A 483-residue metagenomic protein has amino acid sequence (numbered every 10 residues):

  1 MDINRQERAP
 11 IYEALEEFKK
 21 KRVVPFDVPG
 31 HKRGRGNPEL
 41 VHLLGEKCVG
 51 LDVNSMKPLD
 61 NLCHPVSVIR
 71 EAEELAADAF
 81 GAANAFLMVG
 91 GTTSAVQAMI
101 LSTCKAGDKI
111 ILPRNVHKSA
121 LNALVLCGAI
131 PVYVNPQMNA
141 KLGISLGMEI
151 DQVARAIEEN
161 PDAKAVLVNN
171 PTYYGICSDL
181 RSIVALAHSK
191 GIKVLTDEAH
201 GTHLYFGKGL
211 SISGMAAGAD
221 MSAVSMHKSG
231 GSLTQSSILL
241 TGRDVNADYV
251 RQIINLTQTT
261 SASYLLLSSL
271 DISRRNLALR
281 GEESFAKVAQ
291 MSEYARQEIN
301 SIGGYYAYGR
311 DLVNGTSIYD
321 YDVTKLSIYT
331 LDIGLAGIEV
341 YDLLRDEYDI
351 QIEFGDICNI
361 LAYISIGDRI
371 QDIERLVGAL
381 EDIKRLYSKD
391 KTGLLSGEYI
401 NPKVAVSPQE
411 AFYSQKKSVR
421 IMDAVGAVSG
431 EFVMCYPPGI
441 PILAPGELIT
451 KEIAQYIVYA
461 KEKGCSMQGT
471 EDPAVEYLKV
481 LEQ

Functional and structural regions predicted by a protein language model:
M1-S67: N-terminal "arm"/small-domain region of PLP-dependent enzymes with the aminotransferase-like
D2-I3, D60-H64, Q258, E283 (+1 more regions): A short N-terminal beta->alpha junction/helix N-cap motif
R8-E16, K20, L40-L43, A79-A82 (+1 more regions): Conserved PLP-enzyme active-site core in the AAT-like
V49-G91: Conserved N-terminal alpha-helix of the aminotransferase class I/II PLP-enzyme fold
L59, F86-M88, V166-N169, S327 (+1 more regions): Short glycine-rich or small-residue beta-strand-to-loop segments that form or flank ligand, phosphate, metal/Fe-S
L87, Y133-N135, V224, F354 (+1 more regions): Structural signal for conserved beta-strand scaffold positions within catalytic alpha/beta enzyme cores
Y294, N300-G469: Conserved C-terminal alpha-helix-loop-beta "cap" of PLP-dependent enzymes that closes/shapes the active-site mouth
S466-Q483: Charge-dense polyanion-binding interfaces
